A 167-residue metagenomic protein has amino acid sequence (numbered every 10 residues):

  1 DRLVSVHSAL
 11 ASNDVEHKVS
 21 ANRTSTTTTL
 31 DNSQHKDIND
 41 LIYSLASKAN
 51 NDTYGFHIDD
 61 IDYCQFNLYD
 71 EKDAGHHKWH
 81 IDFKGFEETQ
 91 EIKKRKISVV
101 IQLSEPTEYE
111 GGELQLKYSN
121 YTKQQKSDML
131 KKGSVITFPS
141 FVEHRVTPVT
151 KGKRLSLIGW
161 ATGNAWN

Functional and structural regions predicted by a protein language model:
D1-V135, F141-N167: Fe(II)/2-oxoglutarate oxygenase catalytic core
